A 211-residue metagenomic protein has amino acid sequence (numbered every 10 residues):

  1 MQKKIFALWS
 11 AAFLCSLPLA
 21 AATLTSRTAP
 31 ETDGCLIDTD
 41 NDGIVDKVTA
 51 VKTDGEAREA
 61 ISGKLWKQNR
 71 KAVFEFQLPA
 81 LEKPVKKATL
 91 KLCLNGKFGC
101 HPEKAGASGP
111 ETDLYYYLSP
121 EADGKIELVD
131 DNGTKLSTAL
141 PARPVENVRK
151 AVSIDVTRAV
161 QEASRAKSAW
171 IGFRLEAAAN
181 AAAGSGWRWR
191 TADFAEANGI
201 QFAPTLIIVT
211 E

Functional and structural regions predicted by a protein language model:
M1-S10: Bacterial N-terminal signal peptides that target proteins for export
W9-P18: Bacterial N-terminal signal peptides
A21-L78, F194-P204, I208-E211: Flexible, small-residue-rich N-terminal segments that precede or flank a structured functional core
R27, A163-E211: Proprotein-processing/basic-patch segments
W66-K71, K83-V85, N147, A166-S168: Short, surface-exposed loop/turn motifs at beta-strand boundaries within globular domains
F76, P84-F98, L206: A short beta-strand element within beta-rich, extracytoplasmic domains of secreted/secretory-pathway proteins
A80-L81, N95-K97, E121-D123, A177-A181: Acidic glycine-/aspartate-rich tracts in secreted/extracellular proteins
K97-A169: Beta-strand-rich interaction/scaffold domains
